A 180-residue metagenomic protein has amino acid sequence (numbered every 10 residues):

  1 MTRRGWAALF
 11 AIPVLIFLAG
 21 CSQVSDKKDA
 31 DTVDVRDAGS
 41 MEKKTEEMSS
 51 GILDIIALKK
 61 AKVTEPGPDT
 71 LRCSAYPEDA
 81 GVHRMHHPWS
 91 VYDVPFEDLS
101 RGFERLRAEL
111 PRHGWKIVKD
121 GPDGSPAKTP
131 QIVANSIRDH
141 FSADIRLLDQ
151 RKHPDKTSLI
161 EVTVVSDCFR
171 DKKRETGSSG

Functional and structural regions predicted by a protein language model:
T2-L9, V14-A57, E97-S100, P111 (+1 more regions): An acidic-aromatic pocket/loop used at catalytic or ligand-binding sites
I16, D69-L71, V91, V133: A generic alpha-helix propensity feature with a strong bias for hydrophobic helices
K27-S40, S74-A108: Terminal, regulation- and interaction-focused segments at domain boundaries
R36-P88: Compositionally biased P/S/T/G-rich terminal and signal peptide-adjacent segments that lie outside catalytic cores
